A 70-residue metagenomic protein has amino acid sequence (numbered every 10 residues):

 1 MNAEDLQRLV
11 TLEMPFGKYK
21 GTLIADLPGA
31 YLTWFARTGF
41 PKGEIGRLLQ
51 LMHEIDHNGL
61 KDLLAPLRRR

Functional and structural regions predicted by a protein language model:
M1-R70: DEDD superfamily 3′-5′ metal-dependent exonuclease/proofreading module
